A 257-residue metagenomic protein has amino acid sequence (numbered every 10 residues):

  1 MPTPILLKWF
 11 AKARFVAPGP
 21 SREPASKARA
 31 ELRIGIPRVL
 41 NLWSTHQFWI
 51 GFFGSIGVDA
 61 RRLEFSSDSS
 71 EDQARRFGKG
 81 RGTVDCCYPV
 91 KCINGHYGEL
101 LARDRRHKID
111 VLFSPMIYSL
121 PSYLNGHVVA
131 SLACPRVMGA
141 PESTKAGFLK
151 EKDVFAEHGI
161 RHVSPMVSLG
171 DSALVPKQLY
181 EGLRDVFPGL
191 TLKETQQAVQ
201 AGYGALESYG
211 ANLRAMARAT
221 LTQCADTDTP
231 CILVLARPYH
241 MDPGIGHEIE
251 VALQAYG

Functional and structural regions predicted by a protein language model:
M1-G257: An N-terminal assembly and electron-transfer interface module characteristic of large anaerobic redox and radical
